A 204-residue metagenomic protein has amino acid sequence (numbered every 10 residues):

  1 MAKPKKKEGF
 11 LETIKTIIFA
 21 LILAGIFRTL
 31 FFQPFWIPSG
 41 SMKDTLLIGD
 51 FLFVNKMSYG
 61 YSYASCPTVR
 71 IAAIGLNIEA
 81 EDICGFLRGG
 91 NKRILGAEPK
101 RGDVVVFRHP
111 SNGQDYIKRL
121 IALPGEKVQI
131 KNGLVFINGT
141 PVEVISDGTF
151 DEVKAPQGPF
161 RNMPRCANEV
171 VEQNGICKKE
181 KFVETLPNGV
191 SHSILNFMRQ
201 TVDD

Functional and structural regions predicted by a protein language model:
A2-I14, F35, D44, I48-D204: Soluble "head" domains of membrane/secretory-pathway proteins
E12-L30: Hydrophobic membrane-insertion alpha-helices, especially the h-region of bacterial N-terminal signal peptides
I26-G40: Aromatic-capped interface at the extracytoplasmic side of an N-terminal signal-anchor transmembrane helix
